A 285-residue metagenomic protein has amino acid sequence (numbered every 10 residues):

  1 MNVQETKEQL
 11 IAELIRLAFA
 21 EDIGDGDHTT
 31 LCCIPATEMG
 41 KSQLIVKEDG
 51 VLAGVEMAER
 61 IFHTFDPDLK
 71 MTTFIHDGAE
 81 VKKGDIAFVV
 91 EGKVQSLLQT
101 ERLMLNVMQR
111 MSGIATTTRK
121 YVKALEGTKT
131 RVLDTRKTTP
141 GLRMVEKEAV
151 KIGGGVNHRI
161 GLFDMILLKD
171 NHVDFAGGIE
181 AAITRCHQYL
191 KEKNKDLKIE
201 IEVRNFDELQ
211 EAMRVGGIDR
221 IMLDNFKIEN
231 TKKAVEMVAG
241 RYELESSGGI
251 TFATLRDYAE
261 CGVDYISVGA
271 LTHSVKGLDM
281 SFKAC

Functional and structural regions predicted by a protein language model:
N2-E200, R204-V215, R220, E229-M237 (+3 more regions): Acidic/glycine-rich phosphate/pyrophosphate-binding loops and surrounding catalytic core that coordinate Mg2+
G141-R143, G248-T251: Active-site glycine- and acidic-residue-rich loops that bind and position anionic ligands or nucleotide-like cofactors
L223-D224, L244-I250, V268-A270: Glycine-rich beta-strand-to-loop/alpha-helix junction loops that act as flexible
S281-C285: Active-site loop ensemble at the mouth of alpha/beta enzyme cores that anchors a bound cofactor
